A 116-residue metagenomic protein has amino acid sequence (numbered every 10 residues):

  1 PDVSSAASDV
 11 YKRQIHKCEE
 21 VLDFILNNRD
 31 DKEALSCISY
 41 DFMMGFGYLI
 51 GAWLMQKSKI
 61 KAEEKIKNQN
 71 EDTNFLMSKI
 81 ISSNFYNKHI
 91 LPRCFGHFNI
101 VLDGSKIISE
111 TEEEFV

Functional and structural regions predicted by a protein language model:
P1-A7, Y11: Single conserved hydrophobic/aromatic residue that forms the stacking wall/gate of nucleotide- or nucleobase-binding
D9-V116: C-terminal amphipathic alpha-helical interaction region
